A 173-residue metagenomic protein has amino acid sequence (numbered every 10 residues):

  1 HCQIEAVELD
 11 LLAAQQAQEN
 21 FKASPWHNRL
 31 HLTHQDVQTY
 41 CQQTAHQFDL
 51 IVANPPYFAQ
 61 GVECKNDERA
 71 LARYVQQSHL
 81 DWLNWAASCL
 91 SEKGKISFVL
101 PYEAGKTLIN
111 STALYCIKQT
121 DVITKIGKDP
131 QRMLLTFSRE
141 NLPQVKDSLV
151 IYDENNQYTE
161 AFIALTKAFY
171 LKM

Functional and structural regions predicted by a protein language model:
H1-G61: Conserved SAM/SAH cofactor-binding pocket of Class I
P55-D81: Mobile active-site "lid"/loop adjacent to the S-adenosyl-L-methionine
A59, A104, N141: Feature marks short, surface-exposed loop/turn motifs that line or immediately flank catalytic pockets and channel
Q77-P130, L134-T136: Conserved Class I SAM-dependent methyltransferase catalytic core
K128-M173: SAM/dcSAM-binding transferase cores
